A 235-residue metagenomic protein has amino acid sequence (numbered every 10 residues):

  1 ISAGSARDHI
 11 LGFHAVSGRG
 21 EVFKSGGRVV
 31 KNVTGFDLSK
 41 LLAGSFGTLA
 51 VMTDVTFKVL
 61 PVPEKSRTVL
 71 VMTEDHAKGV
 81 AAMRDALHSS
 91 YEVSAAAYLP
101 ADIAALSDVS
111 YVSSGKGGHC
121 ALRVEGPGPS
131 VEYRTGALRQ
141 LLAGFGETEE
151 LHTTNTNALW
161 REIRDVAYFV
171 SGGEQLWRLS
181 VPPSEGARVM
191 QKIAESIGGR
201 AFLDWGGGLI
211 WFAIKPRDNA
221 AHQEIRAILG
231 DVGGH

Functional and structural regions predicted by a protein language model:
S2-G4, Y111, A201: Residues embedded in well-ordered secondary-structure elements
A3-D8, G20: Short loop/turn motifs at secondary-structure junctions and domain boundaries
A6-D8, G35, D75-G79, P127-V131 (+6 more regions): Generic structural signal for well-ordered, non-membrane alpha-helical segments in soluble metabolic enzymes
L11-G173: C-terminal substrate-binding/cap subdomain adjacent to the FAD-binding core in PCMH-type and related FAD-linked
F145-H235: Conserved glycine-rich FAD pyrophosphate-binding loop
